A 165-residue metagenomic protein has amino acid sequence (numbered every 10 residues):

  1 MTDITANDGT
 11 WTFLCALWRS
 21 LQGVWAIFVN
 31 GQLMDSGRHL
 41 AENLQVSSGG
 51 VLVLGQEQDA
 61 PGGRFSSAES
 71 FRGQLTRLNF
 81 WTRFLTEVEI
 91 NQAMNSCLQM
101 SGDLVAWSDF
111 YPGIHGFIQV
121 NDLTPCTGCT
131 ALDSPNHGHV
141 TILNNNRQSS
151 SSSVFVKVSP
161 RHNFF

Functional and structural regions predicted by a protein language model:
M1-F165: Extracellular glycan-associated modules
